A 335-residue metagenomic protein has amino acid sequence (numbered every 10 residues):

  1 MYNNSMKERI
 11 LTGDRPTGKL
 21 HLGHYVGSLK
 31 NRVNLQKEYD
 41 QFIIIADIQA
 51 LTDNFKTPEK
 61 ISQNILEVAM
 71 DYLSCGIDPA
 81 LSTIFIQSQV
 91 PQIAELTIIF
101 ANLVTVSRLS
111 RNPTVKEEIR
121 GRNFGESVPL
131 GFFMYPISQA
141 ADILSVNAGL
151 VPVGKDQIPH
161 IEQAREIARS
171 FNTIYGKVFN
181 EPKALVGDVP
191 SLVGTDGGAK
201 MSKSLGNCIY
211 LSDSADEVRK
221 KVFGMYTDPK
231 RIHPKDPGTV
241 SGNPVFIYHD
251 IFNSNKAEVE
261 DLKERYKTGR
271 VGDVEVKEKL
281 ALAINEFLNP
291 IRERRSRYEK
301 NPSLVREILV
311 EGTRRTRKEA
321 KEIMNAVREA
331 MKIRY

Functional and structural regions predicted by a protein language model:
M1-K7: Basic/polar N-terminal segments that are highly enriched at the extreme N-terminus, encompassing both cleavable
Y2, H24, P159, R165-Y335: Conserved nucleotide- and phosphate/pyrophosphate-binding catalytic cores in adenylate/nucleotidyl-handling enzymes
K7-A141, R292, S296: N-terminal Rossmann-like or analogous alpha/beta NTP/dinucleotide-binding catalytic cores that position adenine
K56-P58, V151-G154, F179: Short, polar/flexible loop-turn hinges at active-site or ligand-entry regions and domain interfaces
V106-S110, S145-P152, N253-L262, R292: Short helix-capping/linker segments at secondary-structure and domain boundaries
P113-E117, G121-I167, F171, V193: Internal, conserved structured core segments that host functional sites
